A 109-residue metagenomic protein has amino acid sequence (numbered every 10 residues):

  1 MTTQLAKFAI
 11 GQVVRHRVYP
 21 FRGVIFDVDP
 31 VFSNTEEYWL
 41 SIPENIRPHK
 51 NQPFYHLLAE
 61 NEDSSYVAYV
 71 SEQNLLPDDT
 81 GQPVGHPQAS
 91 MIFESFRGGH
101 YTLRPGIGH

Functional and structural regions predicted by a protein language model:
M1-V13, V18-R22, D29-F32, L103-H109: Mixed-charge, Lys/Arg-rich low-complexity intrinsically disordered regions
Q4-A6, Y38, P77: Generic alpha-helix detector with strongest preference for long hydrophobic helices that associate with membranes
Q12, S41-I46: Intrinsically disordered, low-complexity boundary segments flanking structured domains
I25-D27, A59: Residue-level recognition of conserved beta-strand positions in structured domain cores
F32-S41: Short, solvent-exposed secondary-structure boundary/capping segments
I46-H109: Intrinsically disordered, low-complexity, charged/polar segments
